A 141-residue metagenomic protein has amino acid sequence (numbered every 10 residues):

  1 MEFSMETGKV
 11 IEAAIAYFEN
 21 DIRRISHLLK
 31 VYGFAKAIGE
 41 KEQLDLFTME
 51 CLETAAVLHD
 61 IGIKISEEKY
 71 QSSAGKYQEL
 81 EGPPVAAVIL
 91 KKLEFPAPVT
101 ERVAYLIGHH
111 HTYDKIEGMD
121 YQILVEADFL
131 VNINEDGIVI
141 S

Functional and structural regions predicted by a protein language model:
M1-E68, S72-Q78: Acidic/His-rich, divalent-metal-binding segments that scaffold phosphate/diphosphate chemistry
L44-S141: Divalent metal-dependent catalytic cores for phosphoryl transfer on phosphate-bearing substrates
